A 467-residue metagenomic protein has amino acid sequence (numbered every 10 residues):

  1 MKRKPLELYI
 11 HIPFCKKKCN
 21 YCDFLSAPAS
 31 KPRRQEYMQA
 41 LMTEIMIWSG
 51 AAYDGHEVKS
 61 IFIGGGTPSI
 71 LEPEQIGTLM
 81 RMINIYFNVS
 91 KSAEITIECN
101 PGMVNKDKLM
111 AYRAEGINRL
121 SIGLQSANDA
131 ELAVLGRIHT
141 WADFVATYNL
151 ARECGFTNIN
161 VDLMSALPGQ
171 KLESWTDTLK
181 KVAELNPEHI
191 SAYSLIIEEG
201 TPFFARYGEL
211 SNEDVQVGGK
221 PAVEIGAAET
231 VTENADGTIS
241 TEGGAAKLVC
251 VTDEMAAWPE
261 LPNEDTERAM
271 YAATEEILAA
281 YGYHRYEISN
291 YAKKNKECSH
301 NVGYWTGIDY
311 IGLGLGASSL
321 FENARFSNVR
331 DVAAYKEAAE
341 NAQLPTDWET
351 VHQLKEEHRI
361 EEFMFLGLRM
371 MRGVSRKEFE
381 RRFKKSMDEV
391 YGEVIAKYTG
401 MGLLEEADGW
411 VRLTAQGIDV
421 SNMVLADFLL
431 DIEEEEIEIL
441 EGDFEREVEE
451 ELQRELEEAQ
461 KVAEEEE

Functional and structural regions predicted by a protein language model:
K2-P5, S26-G50, E57-K385, E436-I437 (+1 more regions): C-terminal scaffold of the Radical SAM
P13-F24: Local cysteine-cluster metal-coordination motifs and their immediate loop/turn environment, predominantly Fe-S cluster
S319-L320, D419-V420, D427-F428: Short, surface-exposed beta-strand-loop junctions and turns on beta-sheet-rich folds
K385-K397: Short amphipathic alpha-helical interaction segments
T399-G409: A short, conserved structural fragment
D408-V424: Accessory beta->alpha helical hairpin/"wing" motif in late/C-terminal subdomains of nucleic-acid enzymes
L429-E438: Generic C-terminal helix-cap and adjacent flexible tail
